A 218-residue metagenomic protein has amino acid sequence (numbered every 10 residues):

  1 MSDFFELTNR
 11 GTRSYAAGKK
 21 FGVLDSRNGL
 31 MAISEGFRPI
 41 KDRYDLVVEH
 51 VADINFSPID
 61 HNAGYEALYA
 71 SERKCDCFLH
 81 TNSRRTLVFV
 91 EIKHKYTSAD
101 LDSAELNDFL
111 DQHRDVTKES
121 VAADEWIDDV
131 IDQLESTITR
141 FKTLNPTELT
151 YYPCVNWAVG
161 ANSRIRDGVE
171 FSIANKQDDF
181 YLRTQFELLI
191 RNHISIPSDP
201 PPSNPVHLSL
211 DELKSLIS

Functional and structural regions predicted by a protein language model:
M1-E72: Basic, amphipathic N-terminal segments that precede the first structured/catalytic domain
Y69, K95-A99, S163-D167: Short acidic, S/G/P-rich loop/turn micro-motifs used as interaction or catalytic elements
A70-H80, V130: Catalytic centers of nucleases
E72, R85-L87, W126: Negatively charged, Asp/Glu-rich surface segments that serve as flexible interaction/assembly modules
C77-L79, T86-K95: Conserved catalytic cores of phosphodiester-cleaving nucleases, focusing on short active-site segments
H94-D124: A solvent-exposed, charged loop/short amphipathic helix patch at secondary-structure junctions
V121-D128, I138-I173: Nucleic-acid nuclease catalytic cores
N156-S218: Short, low-complexity, polybasic intrinsically disordered segments
